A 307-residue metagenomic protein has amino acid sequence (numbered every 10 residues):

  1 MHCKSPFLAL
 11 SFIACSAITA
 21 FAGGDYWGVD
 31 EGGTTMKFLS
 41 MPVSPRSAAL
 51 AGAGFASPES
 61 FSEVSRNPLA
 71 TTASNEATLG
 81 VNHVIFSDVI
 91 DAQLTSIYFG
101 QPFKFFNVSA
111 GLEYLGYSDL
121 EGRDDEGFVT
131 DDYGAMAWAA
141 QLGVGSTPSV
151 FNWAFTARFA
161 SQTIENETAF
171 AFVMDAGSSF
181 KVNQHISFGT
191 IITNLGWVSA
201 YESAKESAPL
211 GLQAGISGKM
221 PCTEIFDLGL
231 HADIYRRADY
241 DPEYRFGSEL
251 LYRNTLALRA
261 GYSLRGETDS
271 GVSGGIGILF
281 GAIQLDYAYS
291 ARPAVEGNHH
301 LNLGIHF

Functional and structural regions predicted by a protein language model:
M1-T34: Cleavable N-terminal export/targeting peptides
G23-F307: Subset of outer-membrane beta-barrel
